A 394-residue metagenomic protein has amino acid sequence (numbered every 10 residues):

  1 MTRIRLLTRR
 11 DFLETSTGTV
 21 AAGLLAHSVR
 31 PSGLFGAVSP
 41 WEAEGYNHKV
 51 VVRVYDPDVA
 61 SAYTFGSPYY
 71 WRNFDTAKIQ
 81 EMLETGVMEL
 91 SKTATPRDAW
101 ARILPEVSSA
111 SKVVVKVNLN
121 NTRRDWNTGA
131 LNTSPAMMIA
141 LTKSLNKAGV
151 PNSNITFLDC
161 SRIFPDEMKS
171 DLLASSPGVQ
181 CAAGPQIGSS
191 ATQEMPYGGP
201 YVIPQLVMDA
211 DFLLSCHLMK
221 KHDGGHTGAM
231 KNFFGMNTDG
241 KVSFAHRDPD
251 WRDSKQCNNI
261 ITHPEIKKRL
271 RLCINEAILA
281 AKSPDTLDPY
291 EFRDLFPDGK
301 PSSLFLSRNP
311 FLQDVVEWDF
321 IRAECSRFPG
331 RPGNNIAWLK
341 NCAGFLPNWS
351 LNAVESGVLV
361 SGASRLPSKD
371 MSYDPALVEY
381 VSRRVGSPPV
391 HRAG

Functional and structural regions predicted by a protein language model:
T2, L6-L7, H27, V113 (+1 more regions): Short alpha-helical segments used as structural interaction elements across diverse proteins
T2-V20: N-terminal secretory signal peptides and thylakoid transit peptides that target proteins across membranes
R5-L7, D11, S32, N118 (+1 more regions): Small/flexible residues
V20-A21, C325: Residue-level detector of secondary-structure transition/capping positions
G23, L34-F35: Cleavable N-terminal signal peptides
A26-S32: C-terminal segment of classical bacterial N-terminal signal peptides
F35-V114, N120-T128, N132-A140, N146-G394: Extended, low-polarity segments enriched in aliphatic/aromatic residues
